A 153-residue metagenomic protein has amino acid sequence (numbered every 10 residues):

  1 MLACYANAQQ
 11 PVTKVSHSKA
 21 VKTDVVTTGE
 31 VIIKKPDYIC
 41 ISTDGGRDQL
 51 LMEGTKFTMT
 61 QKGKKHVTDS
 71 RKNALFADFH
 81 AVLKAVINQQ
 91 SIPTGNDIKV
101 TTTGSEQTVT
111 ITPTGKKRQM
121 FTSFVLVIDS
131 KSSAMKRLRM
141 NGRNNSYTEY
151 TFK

Functional and structural regions predicted by a protein language model:
C4-A8: Sec/Tat signal peptide C-region and signal peptidase I cleavage site
Q9-H17, K22-L50, K56, R137-G142: N-terminal secretory signal peptides
Q9-K19, T23-T27, K62-K116: Flexible, processing/modification-adjacent segments and terminal tails in exported/periplasmic/extracellular proteins
V26-T28, P36, G54, P93-G95 (+3 more regions): Extracytoplasmic
E30, D48-Q49, K99, S123-V127: Short, surface-exposed charged micro-motifs
V31-A81, T148: An acidic-aromatic
I33-K34, L51-E53, T102-G104, I128-S130: Generic beta-strand structural signal
G104-K153: Gly/Pro-enriched, hydrophobic low-complexity segments that function as extracytoplasmic propeptides/linkers
